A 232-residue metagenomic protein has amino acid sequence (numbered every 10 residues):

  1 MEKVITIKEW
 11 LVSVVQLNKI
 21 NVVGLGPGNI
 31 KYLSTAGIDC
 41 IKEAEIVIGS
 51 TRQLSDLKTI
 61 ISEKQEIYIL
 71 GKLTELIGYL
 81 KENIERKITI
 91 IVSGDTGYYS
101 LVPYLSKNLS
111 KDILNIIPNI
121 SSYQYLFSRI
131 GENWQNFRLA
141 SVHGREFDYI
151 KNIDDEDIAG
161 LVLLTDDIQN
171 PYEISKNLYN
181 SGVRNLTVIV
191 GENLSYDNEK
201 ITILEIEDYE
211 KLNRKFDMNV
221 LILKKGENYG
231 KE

Functional and structural regions predicted by a protein language model:
M1-I117, Q124: Class I S-adenosyl-L-methionine
I7-W10, N18-V22, I88, E156-E232: A contiguous loop/helix-start segment that scaffolds small-molecule binding in enzyme catalytic cores
N29, G97-I158, L212, F216: Class I SAM-dependent methyltransferase SAM-binding "motif I" and its flanking Rossmann-like core
A44-V47, N83, N108, I130-N133 (+2 more regions): Change "in soluble alpha/beta enzymes" to "in soluble alpha/beta proteins
G49-R52, G71, S93-D95, H143 (+2 more regions): Structural motif
L54-D56, S121-Y125, E146, N170 (+1 more regions): Short gly/pro/ser/thr-enriched loop/turn and capping motifs at secondary-structure boundaries
Q65-I67, G131-Q135, E205-D208: Short, hinge-like loop/turn segments at secondary-structure boundaries
E75-E82, E146-K151, N170-E173, Y209: A short, acidic, amphipathic alpha-helical segment used as a generic capping/interface helix at domain edges
